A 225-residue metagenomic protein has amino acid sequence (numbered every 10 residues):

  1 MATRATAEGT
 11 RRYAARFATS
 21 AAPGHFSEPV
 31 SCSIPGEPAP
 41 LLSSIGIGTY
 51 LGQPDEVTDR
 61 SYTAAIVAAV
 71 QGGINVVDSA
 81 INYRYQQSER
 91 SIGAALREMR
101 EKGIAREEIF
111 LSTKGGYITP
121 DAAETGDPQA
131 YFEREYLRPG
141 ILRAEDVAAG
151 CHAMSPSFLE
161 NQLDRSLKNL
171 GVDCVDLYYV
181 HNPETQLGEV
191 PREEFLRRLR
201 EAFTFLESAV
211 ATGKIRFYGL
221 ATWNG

Functional and structural regions predicted by a protein language model:
M1-Y131, F205, A211: N-terminal binding-site loop/beta-alpha segment at the start of enzyme catalytic domains that lines or forms
E135-G225: Glycine/proline-rich, positively charged, aromatic-decorated active-site loop/lid region on the catalytic face
